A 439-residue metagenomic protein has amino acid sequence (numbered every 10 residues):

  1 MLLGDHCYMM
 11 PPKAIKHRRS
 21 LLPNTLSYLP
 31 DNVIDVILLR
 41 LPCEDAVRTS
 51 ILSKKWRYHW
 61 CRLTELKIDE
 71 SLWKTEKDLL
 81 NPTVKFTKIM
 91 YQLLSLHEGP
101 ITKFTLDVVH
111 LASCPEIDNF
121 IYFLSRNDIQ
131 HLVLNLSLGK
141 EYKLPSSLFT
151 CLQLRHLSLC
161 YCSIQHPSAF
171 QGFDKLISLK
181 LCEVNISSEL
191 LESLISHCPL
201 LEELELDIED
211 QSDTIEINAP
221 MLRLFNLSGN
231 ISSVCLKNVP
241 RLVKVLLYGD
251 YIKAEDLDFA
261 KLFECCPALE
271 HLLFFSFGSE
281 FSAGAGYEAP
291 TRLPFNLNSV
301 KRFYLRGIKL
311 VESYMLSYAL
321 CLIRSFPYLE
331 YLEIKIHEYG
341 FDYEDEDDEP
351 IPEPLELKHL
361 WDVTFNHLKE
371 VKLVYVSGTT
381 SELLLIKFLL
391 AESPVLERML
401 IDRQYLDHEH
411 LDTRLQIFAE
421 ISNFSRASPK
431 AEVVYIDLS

Functional and structural regions predicted by a protein language model:
L2-E209: Leucine-rich repeat
L2-R18, I336-S439: C-terminal closing repeat unit and adjoining cap/tail of repeat-based domains
L21, T25-L29, L41-E44, R48 (+14 more regions): Short amphipathic alpha-helical molecular recognition features
R48, W73-M90, V109-I117, L138-K143 (+7 more regions): Leucine-rich repeat
L63, I101, I129-L132, L154-L157 (+10 more regions): Conserved hydrophobic position(s) of the canonical leucine-rich repeat
L66-D69, K77-T83, L94-L111, N127-S137 (+4 more regions): LRR N-terminal entry segment and analogous cap-like coil->beta motifs
E70-W73, L106-L111, L134-G139, L159-I164 (+10 more regions): Concave beta-strand-loop units of leucine-rich repeat
D118-F123, P145-L152, A169-I177, L191-L200 (+8 more regions): A structural signal for leucine-rich repeat
